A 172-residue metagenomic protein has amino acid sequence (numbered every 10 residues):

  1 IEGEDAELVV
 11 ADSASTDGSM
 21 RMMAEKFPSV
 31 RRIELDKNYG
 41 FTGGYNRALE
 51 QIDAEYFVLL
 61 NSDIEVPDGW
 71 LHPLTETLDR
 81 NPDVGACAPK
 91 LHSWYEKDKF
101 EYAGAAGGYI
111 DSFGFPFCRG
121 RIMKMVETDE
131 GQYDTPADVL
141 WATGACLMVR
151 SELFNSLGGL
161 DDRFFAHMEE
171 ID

Functional and structural regions predicted by a protein language model:
I1-D5: Short, acidic, metal-binding catalytic loop of nucleotide-sugar glycosyltransferases
D12-R21, K37: A conserved acidic beta->alpha catalytic loop
M20-R21, N46, A54, D68-D79 (+1 more regions): Short alpha-helix within the catalytic core of nucleotide-sugar-dependent glycosyltransferases
E34-I52, S62: Glycine-rich, basic loop-to-helix element that forms the pyrophosphate-binding segment of sugar-nucleotide handling
F57: Short aromatic/hydrophobic "clamp" motif used to bind/position activated sugar donors
D68-F115: Conserved donor NDP-sugar-binding/catalytic core segment of glycosyltransferases
G108-V139: Short, flexible, basic/aromatic active-site loop/helix in glycosyltransferases
D134, L140-D172: A short, conserved alpha-helix in the catalytic core of glycosyltransferases
